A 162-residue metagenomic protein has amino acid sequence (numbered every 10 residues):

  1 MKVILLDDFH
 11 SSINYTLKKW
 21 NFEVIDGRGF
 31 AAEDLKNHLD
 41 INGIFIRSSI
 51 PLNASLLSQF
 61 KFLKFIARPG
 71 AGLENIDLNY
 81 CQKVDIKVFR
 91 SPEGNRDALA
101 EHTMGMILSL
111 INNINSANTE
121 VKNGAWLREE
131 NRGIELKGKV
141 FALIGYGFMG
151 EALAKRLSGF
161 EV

Functional and structural regions predicted by a protein language model:
M1-I41: N-terminal glycine-/charge-rich "phosphate-binding" loop or analogous flexible N-terminal tail
I4, F65-A67, K87-F89, L127 (+1 more regions): Structural detector of well-ordered beta-strand residues that form the stable sheet scaffold of enzyme domains
D8-H10, R28-A31, R47-P51, G70-L73 (+1 more regions): Short beta->alpha connector loops
T16, H102, M106, A152 (+1 more regions): Rossmann-fold NAD(P)-dependent oxidoreductase module
K18, Q82, S158: Anion (oxyanion) recognition and catalysis
V24-F30, R47-S48, E120-E129: Short gly/ser/thr-rich secondary-structure transition/capping motifs
N42-T119, G133: Phosphate/diphosphate ligand-binding glycine-rich loop within oxidoreductases
N131-V162: Rossmann-like dinucleotide/phosphate-binding beta-alpha-beta segment
